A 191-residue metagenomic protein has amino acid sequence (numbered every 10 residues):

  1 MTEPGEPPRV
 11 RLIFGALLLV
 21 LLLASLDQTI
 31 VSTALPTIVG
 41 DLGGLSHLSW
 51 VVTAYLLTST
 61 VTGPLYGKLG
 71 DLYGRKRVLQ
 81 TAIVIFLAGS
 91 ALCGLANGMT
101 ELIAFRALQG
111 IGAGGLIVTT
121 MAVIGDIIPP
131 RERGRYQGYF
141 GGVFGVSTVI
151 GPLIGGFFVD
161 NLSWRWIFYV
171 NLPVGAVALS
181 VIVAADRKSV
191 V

Functional and structural regions predicted by a protein language model:
M1-A184: Transmembrane-helix bundle of Major Facilitator Superfamily
V190: Conserved small/polar residues in nucleotide/adenosyl-binding loops
